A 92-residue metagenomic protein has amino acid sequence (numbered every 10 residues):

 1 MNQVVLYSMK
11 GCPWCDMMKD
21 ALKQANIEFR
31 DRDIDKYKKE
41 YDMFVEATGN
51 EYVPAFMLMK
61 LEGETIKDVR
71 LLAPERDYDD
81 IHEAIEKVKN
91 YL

Functional and structural regions predicted by a protein language model:
M1-R30: Local sequence-structure signature of Cys/Sec-based thiol-disulfide redox active-site neighborhoods
K10, R32, F44, V69: Conserved short-loop catalytic and cofactor-binding motifs
G11, I34-Y37, P74-D77: Short beta->alpha junction loops/turns
D33-Y52, E62, I85-Y91: Thioredoxin-like thiol-disulfide oxidoreductase module
V45-V53, V69-R76: Thiol/disulfide oxidoreductase modules built on the thioredoxin-like
P54-L58: Cytosolic beta-strand hydrophobic patch enriched in CBS
K60-L92: Non-catalytic, surface beta->alpha helical segment in thiol-disulfide oxidoreductase systems
